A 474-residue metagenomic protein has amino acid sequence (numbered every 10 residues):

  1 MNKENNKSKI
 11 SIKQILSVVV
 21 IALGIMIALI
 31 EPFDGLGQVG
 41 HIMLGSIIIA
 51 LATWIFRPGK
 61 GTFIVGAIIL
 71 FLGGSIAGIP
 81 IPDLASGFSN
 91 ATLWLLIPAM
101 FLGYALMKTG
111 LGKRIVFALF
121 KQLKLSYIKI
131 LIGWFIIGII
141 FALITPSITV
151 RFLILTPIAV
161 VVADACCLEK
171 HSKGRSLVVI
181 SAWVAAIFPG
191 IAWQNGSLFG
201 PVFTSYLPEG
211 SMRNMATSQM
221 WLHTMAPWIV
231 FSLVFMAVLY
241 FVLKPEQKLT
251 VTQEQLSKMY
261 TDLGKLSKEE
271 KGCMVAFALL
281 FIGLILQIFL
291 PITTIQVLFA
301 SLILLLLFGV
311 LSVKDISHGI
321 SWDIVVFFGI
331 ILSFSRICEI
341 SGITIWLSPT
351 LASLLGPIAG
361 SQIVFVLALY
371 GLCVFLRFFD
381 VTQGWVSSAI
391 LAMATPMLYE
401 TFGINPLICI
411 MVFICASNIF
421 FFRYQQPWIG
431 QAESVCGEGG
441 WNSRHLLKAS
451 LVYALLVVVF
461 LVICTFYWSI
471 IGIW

Functional and structural regions predicted by a protein language model:
M1-L95, L222-P349, K448-W474: Hydrophobic transmembrane alpha-helices of multi-pass small-molecule transporters
K7-K9, V161-P245, N405, I429-W474: Membrane-core helix-loop-helix motifs of multi-pass transport proteins
I21-I25, G45-A52, W134-I139, A182-A185 (+3 more regions): Hydrophobic, membrane-inserted alpha-helices
I30-D34, I64-E169, G319-T401: Membrane-embedded alpha-helical segments and adjacent helix-loop junctions characteristic of multi-pass solute
A50-K60, I137-S147, V184-Q194, I285-F289 (+2 more regions): Transmembrane alpha-helix interface/packing and boundary motifs in multi-pass membrane proteins, characterized by
N90-M100, T145-V150, M220-A237, P406-F420: Alpha-helical transmembrane segments
L96, I128-A142, L168-I191, M215-W221 (+2 more regions): Alpha-helical transmembrane segments of multi-pass membrane proteins
Y104-T109, F152-A159, L239-L249, F422-E433: Membrane-water interface of transmembrane alpha-helices
